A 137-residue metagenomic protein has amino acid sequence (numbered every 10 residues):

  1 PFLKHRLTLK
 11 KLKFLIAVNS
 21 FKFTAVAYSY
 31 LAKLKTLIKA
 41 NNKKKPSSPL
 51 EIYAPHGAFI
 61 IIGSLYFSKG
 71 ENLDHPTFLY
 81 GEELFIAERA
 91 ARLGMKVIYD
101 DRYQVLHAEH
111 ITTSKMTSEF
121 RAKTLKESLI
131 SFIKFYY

Functional and structural regions predicted by a protein language model:
P1-T8: Conserved donor NDP-sugar-binding/catalytic core segment of glycosyltransferases
T8, S20, T24, T36 (+5 more regions): Residue-identity detector for threonine
L9-F14, A25, L84-Y137: Active-site-adjacent helix/loop segment of glycosyltransferases that harbors family-specific signature motifs
L15, K22-Y30, K39-I62, S114: A recurrent flexible, glycine/aromatic-enriched loop bordering the glycosyltransferase active site that acts as
F21, I52, L73, L125 (+1 more regions): Short linear sequence motifs
A32-L37, Y137: Basic/Trp-rich segment in TM-proximal cytosolic loops or flexible interdomain/linker regions
K45-S47, Y53-Y103: A short, conserved alpha-helix in the catalytic core of glycosyltransferases
